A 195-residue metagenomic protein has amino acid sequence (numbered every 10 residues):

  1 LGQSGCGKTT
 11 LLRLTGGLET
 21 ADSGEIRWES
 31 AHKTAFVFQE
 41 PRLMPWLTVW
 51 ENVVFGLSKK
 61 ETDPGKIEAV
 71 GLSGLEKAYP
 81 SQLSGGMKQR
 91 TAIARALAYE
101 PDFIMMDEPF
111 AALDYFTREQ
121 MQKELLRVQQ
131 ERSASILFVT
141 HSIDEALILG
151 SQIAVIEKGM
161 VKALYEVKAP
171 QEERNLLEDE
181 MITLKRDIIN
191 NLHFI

Functional and structural regions predicted by a protein language model:
G16: Helix-to-loop junction immediately C-terminal to a conserved catalytic motif
K33, E61-L75, L126-R127: Conserved ABC ATPase "signature" region
A78-S81, Y99: Conserved signature/switch motifs of ABC ATPase nucleotide-binding domains
I93: Hydrophobic anchor residue at the start of the ABC signature
I104-D107: Catalytic Walker B motif of ABC-type/P-loop ATPase nucleotide-binding domains
R118-R132: Helical segment within the ABC ATPase nucleotide-binding domain
S133-V139: Conserved H-loop
K158-R186: Conserved beta-strand-loop-alpha-helix hinge in the C-terminal portion of ABC ATPase nucleotide-binding domains
